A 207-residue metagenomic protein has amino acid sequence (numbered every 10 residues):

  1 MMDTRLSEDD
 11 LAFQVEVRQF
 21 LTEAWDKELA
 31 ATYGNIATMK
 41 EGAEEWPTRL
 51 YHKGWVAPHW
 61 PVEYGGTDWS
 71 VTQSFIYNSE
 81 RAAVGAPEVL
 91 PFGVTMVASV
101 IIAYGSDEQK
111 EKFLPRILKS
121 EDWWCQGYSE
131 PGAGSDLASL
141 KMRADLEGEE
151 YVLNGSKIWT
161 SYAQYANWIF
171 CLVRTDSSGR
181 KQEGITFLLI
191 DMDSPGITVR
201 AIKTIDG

Functional and structural regions predicted by a protein language model:
M1-F92, E108, K112-K119: Amphipathic, small/basic residue-rich leader segments at the start of a protein or domain
M2-T4, S99-G105, R143: Short, well-ordered beta-strand elements within core beta-sheets of diverse protein domains
D10, L21, G54, P61 (+7 more regions): Buried hydrophobic positions in well-ordered alpha/beta secondary-structure cores of metabolic enzymes
V89-E108, G134: N-terminal glycine-rich flavin-associated loop
S120-Y128: A short, Trp-centered hydrophobic/proline-enriched beta-strand micro-motif
G132-L140: Active-site-adjacent elements of ketosynthase-type condensing enzymes
K141, E149-E150, N154-R200: A short core secondary-structure module
T204-G207: Short, intrinsically disordered, charge-balanced linker/junction segments flanking boundaries in proteins
